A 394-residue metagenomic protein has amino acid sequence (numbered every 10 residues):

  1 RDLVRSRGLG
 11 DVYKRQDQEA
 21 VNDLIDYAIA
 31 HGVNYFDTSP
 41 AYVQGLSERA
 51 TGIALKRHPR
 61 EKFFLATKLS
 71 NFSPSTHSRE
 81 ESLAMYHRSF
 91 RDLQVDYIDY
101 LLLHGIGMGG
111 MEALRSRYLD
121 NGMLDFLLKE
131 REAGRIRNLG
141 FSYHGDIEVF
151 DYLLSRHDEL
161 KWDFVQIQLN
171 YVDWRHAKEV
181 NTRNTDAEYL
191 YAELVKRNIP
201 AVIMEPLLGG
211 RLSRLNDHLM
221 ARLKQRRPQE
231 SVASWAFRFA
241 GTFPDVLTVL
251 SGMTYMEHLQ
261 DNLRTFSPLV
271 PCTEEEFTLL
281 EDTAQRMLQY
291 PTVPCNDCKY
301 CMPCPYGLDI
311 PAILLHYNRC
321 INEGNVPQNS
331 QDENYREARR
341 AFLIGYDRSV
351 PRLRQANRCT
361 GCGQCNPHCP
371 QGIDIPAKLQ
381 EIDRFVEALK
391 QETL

Functional and structural regions predicted by a protein language model:
R1-Y13: Single conserved hydrophobic/aromatic residue that forms the stacking wall/gate of nucleotide- or nucleobase-binding
D11-E19, L69-E81, E112, M220-R227: Active-site mouth loops of central-metabolism enzymes
R15-A28, S78-D92, G145-S155, V232-F237: Short, acidic/polar
I29-A30, G52-K62, F90-D96, L154-L160 (+1 more regions): Acidic (Asp/Glu)-rich catalytic clusters
D37-A54, M108-E112: Glycine-rich, proline-tolerant flexible connector loops at the mouths of alpha/beta enzymes
Q44, I106-L315, N322-I344, P367 (+1 more regions): Beta/alpha (TIM)-barrel catalytic core signal, keyed to glycine-rich beta->alpha loops juxtaposed to Asp/Glu that bind
R91-A113: Active-site groove signature of glycoside hydrolases
E323-C362, A388-L394: Short Fe-S-cluster ligation motifs
